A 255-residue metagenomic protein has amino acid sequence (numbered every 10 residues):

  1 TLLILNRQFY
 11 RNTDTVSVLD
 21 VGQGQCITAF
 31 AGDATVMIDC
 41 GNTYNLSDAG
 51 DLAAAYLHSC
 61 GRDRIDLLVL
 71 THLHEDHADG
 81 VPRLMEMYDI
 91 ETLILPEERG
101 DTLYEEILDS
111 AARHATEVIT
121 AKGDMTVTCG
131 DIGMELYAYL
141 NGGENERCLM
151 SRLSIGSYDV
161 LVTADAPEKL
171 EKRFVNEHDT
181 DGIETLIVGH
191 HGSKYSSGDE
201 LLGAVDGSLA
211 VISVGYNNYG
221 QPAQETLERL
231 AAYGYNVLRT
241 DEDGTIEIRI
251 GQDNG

Functional and structural regions predicted by a protein language model:
T1-G255: Non-globular, low-confidence helical/coil segments that flank catalytic cores
